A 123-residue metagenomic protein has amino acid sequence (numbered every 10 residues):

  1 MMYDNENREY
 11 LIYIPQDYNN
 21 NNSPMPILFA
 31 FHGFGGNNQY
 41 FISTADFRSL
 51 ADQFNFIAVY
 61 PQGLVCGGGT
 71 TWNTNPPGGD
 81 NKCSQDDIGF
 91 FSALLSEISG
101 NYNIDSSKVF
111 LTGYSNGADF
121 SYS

Functional and structural regions predicted by a protein language model:
Y3-I14, Y18, N22-F110, Y122-S123: Serine-hydrolase catalytic machinery in alpha/beta-hydrolase-like enzymes
G113-G117: Gly/Ala-rich beta-loop-alpha elbow adjacent to hydrolase catalytic centers
